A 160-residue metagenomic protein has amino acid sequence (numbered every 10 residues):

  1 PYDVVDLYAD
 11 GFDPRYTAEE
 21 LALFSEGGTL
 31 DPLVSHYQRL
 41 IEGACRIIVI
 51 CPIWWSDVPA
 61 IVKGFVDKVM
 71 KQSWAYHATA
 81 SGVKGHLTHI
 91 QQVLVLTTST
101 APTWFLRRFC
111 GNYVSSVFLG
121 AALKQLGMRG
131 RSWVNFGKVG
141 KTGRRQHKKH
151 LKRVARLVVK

Functional and structural regions predicted by a protein language model:
P1-W74, K141-K160: N-terminal beta1-alpha1-beta2 submodule of the flavodoxin-like/Rossmannoid cofactor-binding fold
D3-V5, I48, L94-L96, S132-V134: Hydrophobic/aromatic beta-strand patches that form the interior of the parallel beta-sheet core in alpha/beta enzyme
A9, T100, K138: Short, glycine/serine-rich, charged loops/turns that create anion-binding and catalytic segments at active sites
F12, E20, V83-H86, K124 (+1 more regions): Glycine-rich, flexible loop/turn motifs
E42, A60, T88-Q91, R129: Structured loop/turn residues at beta-strand edges in well-structured enzyme cores
Q72-Y76, M128-R131: Short, structured loop/turn "capping" segments at alpha-beta junctions
H77-K124: Short, glycine-/small-residue-rich phosphate/pyrophosphate-handling segment
R108-Y113, V117-K160: Glycine-rich phosphate/pyrophosphate-binding loop and the adjoining helix
